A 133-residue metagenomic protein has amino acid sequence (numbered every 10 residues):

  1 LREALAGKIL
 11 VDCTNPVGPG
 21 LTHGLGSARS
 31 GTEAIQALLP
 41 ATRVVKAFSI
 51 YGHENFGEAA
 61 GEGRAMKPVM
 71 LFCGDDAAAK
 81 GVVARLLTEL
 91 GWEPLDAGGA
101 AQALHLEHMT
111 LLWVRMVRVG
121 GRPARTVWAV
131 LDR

Functional and structural regions predicted by a protein language model:
L1: A glycine- and small/hydrophobic-rich beta-loop-beta segment that serves as a flexible "lid/hinge" or phosphate-binding
L5-I9, C13-E62, A79: Rossmann-fold NAD(P)-binding glycine/threonine-rich loop
A65-R133: Active-site-lining helix/loop region of Rossmann-like oxidoreductase modules
